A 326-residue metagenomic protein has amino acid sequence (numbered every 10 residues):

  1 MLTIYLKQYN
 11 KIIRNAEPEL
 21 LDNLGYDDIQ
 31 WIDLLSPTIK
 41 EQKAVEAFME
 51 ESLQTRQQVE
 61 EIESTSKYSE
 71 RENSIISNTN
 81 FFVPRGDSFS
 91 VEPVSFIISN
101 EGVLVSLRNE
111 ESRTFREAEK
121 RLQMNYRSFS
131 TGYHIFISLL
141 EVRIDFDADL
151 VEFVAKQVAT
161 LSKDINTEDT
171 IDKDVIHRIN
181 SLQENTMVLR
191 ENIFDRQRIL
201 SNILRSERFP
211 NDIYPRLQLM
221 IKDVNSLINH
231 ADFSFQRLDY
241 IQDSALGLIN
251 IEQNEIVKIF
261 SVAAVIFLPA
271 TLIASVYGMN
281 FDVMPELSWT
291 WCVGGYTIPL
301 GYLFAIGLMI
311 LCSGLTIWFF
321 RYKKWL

Functional and structural regions predicted by a protein language model:
M1-P210, L219, D223-S226, G301 (+1 more regions): Peripheral, non-transmembrane regulatory/ligand-interaction domains of membrane transport proteins
P18, Q57-Q58, G86, V175 (+7 more regions): Hydrophobic alpha-helical segments, principally membrane-spanning helices and signal/leader peptides
E168, D172, I213, M220 (+3 more regions): Alpha-helical heptad-repeat coiled-coil segments that mediate oligomerization/polymerization in large
F209-R216, S234: DNA-binding recognition helix and immediately preceding turn/loop of helix-turn-helix/winged-helix domains
N225-L326: Hydrophobic alpha-helical transmembrane segments and their immediately adjacent juxtamembrane loops
